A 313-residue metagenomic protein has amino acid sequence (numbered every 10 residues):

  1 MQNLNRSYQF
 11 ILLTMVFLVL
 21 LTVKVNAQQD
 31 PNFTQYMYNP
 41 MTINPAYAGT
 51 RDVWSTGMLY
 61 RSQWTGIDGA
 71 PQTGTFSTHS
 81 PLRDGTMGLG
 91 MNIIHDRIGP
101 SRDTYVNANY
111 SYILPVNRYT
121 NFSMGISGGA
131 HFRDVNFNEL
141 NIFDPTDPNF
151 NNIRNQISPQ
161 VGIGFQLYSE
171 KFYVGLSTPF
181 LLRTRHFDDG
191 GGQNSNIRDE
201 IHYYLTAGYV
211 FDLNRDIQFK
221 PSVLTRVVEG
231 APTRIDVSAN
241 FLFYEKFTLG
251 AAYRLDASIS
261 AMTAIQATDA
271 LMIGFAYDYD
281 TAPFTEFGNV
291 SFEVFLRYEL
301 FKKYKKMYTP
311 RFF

Functional and structural regions predicted by a protein language model:
Q2-L12: Bacterial N-terminal signal peptides that target proteins for export
I11-T22: Bacterial N-terminal signal peptides
V23-A27: Sec/Tat signal peptide C-region and signal peptidase I cleavage site
Q28-F313: Subset of outer-membrane beta-barrel
